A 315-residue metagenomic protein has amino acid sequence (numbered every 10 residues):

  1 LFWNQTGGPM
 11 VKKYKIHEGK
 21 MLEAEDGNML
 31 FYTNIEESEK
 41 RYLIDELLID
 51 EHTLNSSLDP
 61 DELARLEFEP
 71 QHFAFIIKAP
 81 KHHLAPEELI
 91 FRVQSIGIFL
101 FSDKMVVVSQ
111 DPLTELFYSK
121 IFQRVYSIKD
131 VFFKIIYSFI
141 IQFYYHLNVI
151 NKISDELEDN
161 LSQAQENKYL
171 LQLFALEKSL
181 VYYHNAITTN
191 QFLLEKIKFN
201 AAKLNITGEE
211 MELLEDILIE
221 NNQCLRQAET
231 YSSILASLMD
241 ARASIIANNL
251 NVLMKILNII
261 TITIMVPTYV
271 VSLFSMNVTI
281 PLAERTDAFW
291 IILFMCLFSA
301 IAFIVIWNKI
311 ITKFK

Functional and structural regions predicted by a protein language model:
L1-F199, I206, D216, E220 (+1 more regions): Peripheral, non-transmembrane regulatory/ligand-interaction domains of membrane transport proteins
L43, R124-V125, I197-L214, T230-I246: Hydrophobic alpha-helical transmembrane segments
L48, N222-K315: Hydrophobic alpha-helical transmembrane segments and their immediately adjacent juxtamembrane loops
